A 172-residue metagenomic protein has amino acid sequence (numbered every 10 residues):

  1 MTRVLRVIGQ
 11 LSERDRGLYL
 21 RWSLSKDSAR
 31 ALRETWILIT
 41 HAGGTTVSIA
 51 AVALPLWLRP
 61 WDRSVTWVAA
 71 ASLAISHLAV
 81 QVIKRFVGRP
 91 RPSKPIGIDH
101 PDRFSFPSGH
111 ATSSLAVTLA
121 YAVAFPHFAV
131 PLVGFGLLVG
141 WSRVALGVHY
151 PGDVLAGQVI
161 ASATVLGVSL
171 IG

Functional and structural regions predicted by a protein language model:
M1-E13, W61, V65-V68, V133 (+2 more regions): Multi-pass membrane proteins that catalyze or facilitate reactions on polyprenyl-/lipid-phosphate substrates and their
M1-V47, V80-P101: N-terminal transmembrane-helix/juxtamembrane module of multi-pass inner/ER membrane proteins
A29-L32, W61-T66, P92-S93, P126-P131 (+1 more regions): Membrane-helix interface segments
G44-T46, L73, A111: Transmembrane alpha-helical core positions of polytopic small-molecule transporters
A51-L78: Interfacial segments of alpha-helical transmembrane regions
L56, V80-G88, A122, S169-G172: Membrane-water interface at transmembrane helix exits
A70-F86, V130-W141: Small-polar-interrupted transmembrane alpha-helices in polytopic inner-membrane proteins
I96-G172: Membrane-embedded catalytic cores of phosphoryl/pyrophosphoryl-handling enzymes
